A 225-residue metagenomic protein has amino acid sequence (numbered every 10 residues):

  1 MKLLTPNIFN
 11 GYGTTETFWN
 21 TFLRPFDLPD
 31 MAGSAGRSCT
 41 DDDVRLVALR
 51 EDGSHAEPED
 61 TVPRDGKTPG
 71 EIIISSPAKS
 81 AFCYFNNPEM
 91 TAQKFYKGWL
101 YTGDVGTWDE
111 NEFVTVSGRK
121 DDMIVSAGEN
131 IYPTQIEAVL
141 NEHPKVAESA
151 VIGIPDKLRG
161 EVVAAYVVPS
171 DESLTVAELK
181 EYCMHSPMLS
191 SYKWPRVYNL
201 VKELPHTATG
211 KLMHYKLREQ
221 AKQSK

Functional and structural regions predicted by a protein language model:
M1-A32, C39-D43: Gly/Ser/Thr-rich phosphate-binding loop
G13, G36, D104, G128: Active-site glycine-centered loops adjacent to acidic/histidine catalytic or metal-binding residues that shape
S38-D41, D52-Q93, I131: Conserved ATP/PPi-binding loop(s) of AMP-dependent carboxylate-activating enzymes
R45, D52-S54, D60, F113 (+1 more regions): Residue-level signal for well-ordered, solvent-exposed loop/turn and beta-edge residues enriched in charged/polar side
V47-L49, T102, W108, D156 (+1 more regions): Hydrophobic alpha-helical segments, especially N-terminal targeting/anchoring helices
S76, F82-C83, Q93, V105-K193 (+2 more regions): AMP-binding/adenylate-forming catalytic core of the ANL superfamily
R196-T209: Short proline/glycine- and acidic-rich turn/helix-capping motifs at secondary-structure junctions
Q220-K225: Acidic/polar alpha-helix N-cap and adjacent early helical turns within long charge-rich amphipathic helices/linkers
